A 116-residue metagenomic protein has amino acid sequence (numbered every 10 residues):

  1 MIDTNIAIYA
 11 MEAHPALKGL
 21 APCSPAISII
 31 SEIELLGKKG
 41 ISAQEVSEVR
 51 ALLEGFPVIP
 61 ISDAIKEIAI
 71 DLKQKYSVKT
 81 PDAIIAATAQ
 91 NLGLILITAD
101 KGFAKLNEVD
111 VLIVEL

Functional and structural regions predicted by a protein language model:
M1-I27, G37-R50: Short, well-structured N-terminal submotif of metal-dependent ribonuclease cores
I2-N5, I27-S28, V78-K79, D100 (+1 more regions): Histidine- and aromatic-rich ligand-binding microenvironments
T4, D63, D82-A83: Conserved glycosyltransferase catalytic-site signature
A7, E32-L35, K66, F103-A104: A generic structural signal for short hydrophobic patches within well-formed alpha-helices
A21-S24, G55-P57, Q90-I95: Short active-site oxyanion
G55-K75: Acidic catalytic patch
Q74, V78, L94: Short glycine/serine/threonine/alanine-rich loop segments
A86, Q90-L116: Acidic, PIN/NYN-like endoribonuclease modules and their adjacent C-terminal/linker elements
